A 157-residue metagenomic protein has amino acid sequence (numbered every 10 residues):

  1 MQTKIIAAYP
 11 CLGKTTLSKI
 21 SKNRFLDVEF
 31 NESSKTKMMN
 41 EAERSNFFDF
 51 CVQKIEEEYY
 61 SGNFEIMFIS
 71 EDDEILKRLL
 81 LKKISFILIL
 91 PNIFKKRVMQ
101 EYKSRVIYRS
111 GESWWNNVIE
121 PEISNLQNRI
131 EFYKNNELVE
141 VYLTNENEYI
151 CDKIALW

Functional and structural regions predicted by a protein language model:
Q2-K22: Glycine-rich phosphate-binding P-loop
K4-I6, L26, I87-I89, V139-Y142: Hydrophobic/aromatic beta-strand patches that form the interior of the parallel beta-sheet core in alpha/beta enzyme
A7-P10, F68-D72, P91-N92, L143-N147: Structural motif
L17, K77-K83, R105, N128-Y133 (+1 more regions): Short, aromatic/basic amphipathic alpha-helical patches
N23-F86: Conserved nucleotide-sensing/catalytic segment adjacent to the nucleotide-binding pocket in NTP-handling enzymes
K35-M39, K95-I107, D152: Short, charged, surface-exposed secondary-structure boundary motifs
F68-E71, K82-R105: Conserved phosphate-donor/acceptor-positioning beta-strand/loop module used by diverse small-molecule
G111-W157: Small-molecule kinase domains that catalyze NTP-dependent phosphoryl transfer to phosphate-bearing small molecules
